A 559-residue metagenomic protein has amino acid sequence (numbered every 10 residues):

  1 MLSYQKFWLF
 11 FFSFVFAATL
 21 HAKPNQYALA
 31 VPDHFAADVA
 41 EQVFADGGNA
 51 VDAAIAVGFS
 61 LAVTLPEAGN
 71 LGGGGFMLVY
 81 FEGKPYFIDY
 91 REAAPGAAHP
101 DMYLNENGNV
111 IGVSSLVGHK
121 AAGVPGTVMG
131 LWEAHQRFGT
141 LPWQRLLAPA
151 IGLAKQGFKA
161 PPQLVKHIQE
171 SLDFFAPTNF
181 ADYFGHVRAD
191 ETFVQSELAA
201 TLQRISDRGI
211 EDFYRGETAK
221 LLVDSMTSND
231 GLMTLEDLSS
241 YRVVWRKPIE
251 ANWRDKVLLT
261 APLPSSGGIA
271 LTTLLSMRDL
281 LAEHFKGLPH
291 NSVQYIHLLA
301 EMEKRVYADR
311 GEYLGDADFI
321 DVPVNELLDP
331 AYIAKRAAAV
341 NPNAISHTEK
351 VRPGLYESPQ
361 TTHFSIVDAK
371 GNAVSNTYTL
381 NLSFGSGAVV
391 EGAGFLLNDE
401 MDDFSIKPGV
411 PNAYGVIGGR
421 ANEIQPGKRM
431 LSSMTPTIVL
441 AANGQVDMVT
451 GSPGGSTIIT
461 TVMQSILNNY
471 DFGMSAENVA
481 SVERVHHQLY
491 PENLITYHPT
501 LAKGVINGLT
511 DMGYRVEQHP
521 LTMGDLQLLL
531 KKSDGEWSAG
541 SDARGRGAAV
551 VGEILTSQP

Functional and structural regions predicted by a protein language model:
M1-L9: Bacterial N-terminal signal peptides that target proteins for export
W8-A18: Bacterial N-terminal signal peptides
K23-D38, Q42, N49-G209, F213-S266 (+3 more regions): Noncatalytic scaffold domains of N-terminal-nucleophile
V63-N70, G74-Y80, K84-F87, L232-T234 (+3 more regions): Active-site rim segments in enzyme catalytic domains, especially the processed small/beta chain of N-terminal
G69, G73-F81, T362-I366, P436-I438 (+2 more regions): Short beta-strand scaffold segments in enzyme catalytic cores
V244-W245, S358-T361, S383, S432-M434: Short, small/polar residue-rich loop motifs at catalytic or cofactor-binding pockets
A282-L380, G392-A393, P408-G409, I417 (+1 more regions): Internal maturation/activation junctions in enzymes
K428, V462, D471-L521: Extended C-terminal subregions enriched in glycine
